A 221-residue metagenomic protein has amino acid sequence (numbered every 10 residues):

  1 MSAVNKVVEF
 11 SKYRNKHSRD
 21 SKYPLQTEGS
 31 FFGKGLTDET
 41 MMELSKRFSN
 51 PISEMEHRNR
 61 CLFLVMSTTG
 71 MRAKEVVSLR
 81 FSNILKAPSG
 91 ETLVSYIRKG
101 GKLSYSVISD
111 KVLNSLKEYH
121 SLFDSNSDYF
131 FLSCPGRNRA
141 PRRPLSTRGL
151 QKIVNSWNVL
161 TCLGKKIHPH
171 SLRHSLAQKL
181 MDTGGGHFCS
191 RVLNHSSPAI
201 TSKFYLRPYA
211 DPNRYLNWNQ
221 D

Functional and structural regions predicted by a protein language model:
K6-K16: Short hydrophobic short-linear motifs embedded in intrinsically disordered terminal tails or helical linkers
N15-S18, K203-D221: DNA/chromatin major-groove-contacting recognition/catalytic segments
Y23-L44, G100-D110, D124-D128: DNA breakage-rejoining catalytic core of tyrosine-based enzymes
E39-T69: Basic, Lys/Arg- and aromatic-enriched nucleic-acid-binding interface segment
M41, D110-L163: Active-site/catalytic core of tyrosine-dependent DNA strand-transfer enzymes
F48-S53, Q151-R191: Short, basic (Lys/Arg/His-rich) helix/loop patches that form interaction surfaces in the mid-to-C-terminal regions
S78-N114: Conserved tyrosine-mediated DNA breakage-rejoining catalytic core shared by Y-recombinases
I84-K86, G164, G185-F204: Short, polar N-cap/turn motifs at the start of nucleic acid-interacting alpha helices
